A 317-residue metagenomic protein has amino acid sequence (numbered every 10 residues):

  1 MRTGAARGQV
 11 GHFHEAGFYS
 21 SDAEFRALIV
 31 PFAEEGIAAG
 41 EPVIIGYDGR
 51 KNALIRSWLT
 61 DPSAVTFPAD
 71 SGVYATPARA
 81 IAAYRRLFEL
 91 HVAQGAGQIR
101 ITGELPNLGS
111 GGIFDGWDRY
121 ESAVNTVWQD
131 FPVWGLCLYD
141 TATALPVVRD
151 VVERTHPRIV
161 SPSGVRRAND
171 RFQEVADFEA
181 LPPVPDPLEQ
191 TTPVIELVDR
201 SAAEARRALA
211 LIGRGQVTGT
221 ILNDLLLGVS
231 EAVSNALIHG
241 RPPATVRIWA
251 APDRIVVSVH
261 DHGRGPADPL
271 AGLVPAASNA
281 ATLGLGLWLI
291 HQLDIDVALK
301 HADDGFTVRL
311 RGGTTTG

Functional and structural regions predicted by a protein language model:
M1-E196, R207, T220: Non-catalytic regulatory/interaction regions at protein termini and inter-domain linkers
I29, Y120, V229, L283-G286: Amphipathic coiled-coil/heptad-repeat helices and related helical stalk/stem segments that mediate oligomerization
R86-L90, V229-S234: Short secondary-structure capping micro-motifs at structural edges
V184-D186, L237-G317: Conserved beta-strand-loop-beta-strand hairpin that lines the nucleotide-binding pocket of ATP/GTP-utilizing enzymes
E196-A202: A short beta-loop-alpha structural element at the N-terminal edge of CoA-dependent acyl/N-acetyltransferase catalytic
D199, R214, T218, L222 (+2 more regions): Compositionally biased accessory segments in Actinobacterial proteins
A203-E231: Conserved short strand/loop->alpha-helix "switch" segment adjacent to the catalytic nucleotide/phosphoryl-transfer site
